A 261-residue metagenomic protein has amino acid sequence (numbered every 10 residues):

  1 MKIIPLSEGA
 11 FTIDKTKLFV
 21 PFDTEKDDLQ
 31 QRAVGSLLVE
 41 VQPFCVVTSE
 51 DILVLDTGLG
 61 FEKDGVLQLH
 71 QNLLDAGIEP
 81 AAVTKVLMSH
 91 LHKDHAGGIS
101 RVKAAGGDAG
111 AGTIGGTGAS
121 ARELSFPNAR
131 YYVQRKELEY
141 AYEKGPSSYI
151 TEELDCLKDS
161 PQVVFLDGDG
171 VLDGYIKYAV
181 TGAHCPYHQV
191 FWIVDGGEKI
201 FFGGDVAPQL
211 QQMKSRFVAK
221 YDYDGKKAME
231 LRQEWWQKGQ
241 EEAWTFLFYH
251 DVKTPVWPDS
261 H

Functional and structural regions predicted by a protein language model:
M1-E50, E234: Zn-dependent metallo-beta-lactamase
K2-E8, Q42-V47, L53, G168-G196: Core dinuclear metal-dependent hydrolase active-site scaffold
E8-A10, T57-G60, L91, K136-E137 (+3 more regions): Active-site metal-binding loops of divalent metal-dependent hydrolases
L53-L55, L87, Y131, I200-F202 (+1 more regions): Residue-level marker for buried hydrophobic side chains located in beta-strands that build the well-ordered beta-sheet
L67, L74, D108-V180, K227-W244: Metallo-beta-lactamase
P80-V83, P127-A129: Short acidic capping loops at alpha-helix termini that bridge into adjacent secondary structure
V83-D94: Metallo-beta-lactamase
D155-C156, D169-G170, V180, P186-D259: Metallo-beta-lactamase
